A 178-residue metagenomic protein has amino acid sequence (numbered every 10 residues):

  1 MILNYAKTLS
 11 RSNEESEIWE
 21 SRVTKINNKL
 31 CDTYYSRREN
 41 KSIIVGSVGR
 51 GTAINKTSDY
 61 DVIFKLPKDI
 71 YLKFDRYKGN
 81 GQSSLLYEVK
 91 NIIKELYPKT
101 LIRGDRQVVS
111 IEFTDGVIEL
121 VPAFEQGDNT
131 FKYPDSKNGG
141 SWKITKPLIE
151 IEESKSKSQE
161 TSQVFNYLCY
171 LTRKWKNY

Functional and structural regions predicted by a protein language model:
M1-T57, K68-N80: N-terminal regions immediately upstream of nucleotidyltransferase
A6, G46-G51, G79-G81, G104 (+3 more regions): Residue-identity detector for glycine
E17, T24, K90, Y97-Y178: Catalytic cores of NTP-dependent nucleotidyl/adenyl transfer enzymes across multiple folds
K56-Y60, F113-G116: A short, glycine/Asx- and small/polar-enriched loop/turn that sits immediately N-terminal to a beta-strand
I63-K65: Short hydrophobic/aromatic beta-strand micro-patches that form the beta-sheet surface supporting nucleotide- or nucleic
G81-L96: A gly/proline- and charged-residue-enriched helix-loop-helix capping module
